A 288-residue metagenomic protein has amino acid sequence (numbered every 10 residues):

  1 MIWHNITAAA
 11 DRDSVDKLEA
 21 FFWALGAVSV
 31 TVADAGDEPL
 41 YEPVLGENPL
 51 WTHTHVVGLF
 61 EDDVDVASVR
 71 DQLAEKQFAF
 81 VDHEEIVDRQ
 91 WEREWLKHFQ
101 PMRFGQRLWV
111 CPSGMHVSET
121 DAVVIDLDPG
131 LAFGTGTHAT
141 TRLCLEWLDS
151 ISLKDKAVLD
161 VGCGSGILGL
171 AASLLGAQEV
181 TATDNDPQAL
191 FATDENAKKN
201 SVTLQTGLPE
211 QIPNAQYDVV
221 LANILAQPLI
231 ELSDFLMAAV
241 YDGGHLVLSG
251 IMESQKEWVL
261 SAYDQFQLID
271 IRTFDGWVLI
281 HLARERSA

Functional and structural regions predicted by a protein language model:
I2-E119: N-terminal auxiliary segments of SAM/dcSAM-dependent transferases
N5, R103, W109, D126-D128 (+3 more regions): Conserved beta-strand segments that form the floor/walls of ligand-binding pockets within enzyme and binding domains
S29, E179-V180, L246: A short hydrophobic/small-residue beta-strand
Q100-A139, L145: Proteins enriched for Cys/Gly/acidic motifs involved in redox and nucleic-acid/cofactor modification
L131-P213: Conserved SAM/SAH cofactor-binding pocket of Class I
I151, T183-A288: S-adenosylmethionine
